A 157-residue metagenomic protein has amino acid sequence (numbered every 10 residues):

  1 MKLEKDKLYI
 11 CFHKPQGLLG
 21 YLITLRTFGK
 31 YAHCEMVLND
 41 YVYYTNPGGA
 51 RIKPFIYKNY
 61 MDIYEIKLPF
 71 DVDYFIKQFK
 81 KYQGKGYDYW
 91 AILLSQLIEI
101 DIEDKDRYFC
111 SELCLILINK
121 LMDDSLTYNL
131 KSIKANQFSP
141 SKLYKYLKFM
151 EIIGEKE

Functional and structural regions predicted by a protein language model:
M1-H13: Extended, non-globular alpha-helical segments
I10-P69, L94-I102: Glycine-rich catalytic cores of cysteine/serine-nucleophile enzymes that process amide/ester linkages in cell-envelope
L19-G20, G84-Y87, A135, P140: Generic secondary-structure boundary/loop-capping signal
F28-Y31, V72, R107, S111: Solvent-exposed, acidic/flexible segments
P69-L93: A structural motif
Q96-E157: Activation targets extended, charge/polar-rich intrinsically disordered C-terminal tails
